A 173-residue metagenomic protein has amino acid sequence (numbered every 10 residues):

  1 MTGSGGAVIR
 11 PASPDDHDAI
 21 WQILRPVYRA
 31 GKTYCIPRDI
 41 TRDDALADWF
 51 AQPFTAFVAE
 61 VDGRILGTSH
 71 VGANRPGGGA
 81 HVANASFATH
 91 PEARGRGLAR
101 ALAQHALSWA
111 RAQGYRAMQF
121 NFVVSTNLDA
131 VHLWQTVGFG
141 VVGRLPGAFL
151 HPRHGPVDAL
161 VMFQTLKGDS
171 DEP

Functional and structural regions predicted by a protein language model:
T2-G5, F87-A88, F122, L145-G147 (+1 more regions): Terminal substrate-recognition subdomain of acyl/acetyltransferases
V8-I20: A short beta-loop-alpha structural element at the N-terminal edge of CoA-dependent acyl/N-acetyltransferase catalytic
P14, A30-E92, A103-Q104, W109 (+1 more regions): Acetyl-CoA-dependent GNAT
I20, L24, A45: Hydrophobic pocket/interface hotspot
R94, F120-A130, A148-L150: Conserved beta-strand-loop-alpha-helix junction that forms the acyl-donor binding cleft
G95-A112, V131-T136: Conserved acetyl-CoA-binding loop-helix of GNAT-fold acetyltransferases
A110-V123: Conserved GNAT acetyl-CoA-binding A-motif
Q135-L145: Conserved acetyl-CoA-binding loop of GNAT-fold acetyltransferases
